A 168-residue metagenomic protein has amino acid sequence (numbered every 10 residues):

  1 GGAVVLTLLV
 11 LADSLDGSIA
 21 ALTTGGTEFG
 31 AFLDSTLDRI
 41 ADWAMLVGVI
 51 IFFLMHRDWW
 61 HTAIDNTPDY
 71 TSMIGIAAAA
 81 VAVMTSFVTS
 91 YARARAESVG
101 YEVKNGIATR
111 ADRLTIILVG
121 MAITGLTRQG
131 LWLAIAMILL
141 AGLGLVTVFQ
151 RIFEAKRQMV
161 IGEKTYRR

Functional and structural regions predicted by a protein language model:
G1-T7, A44-R168: Hydrophobic alpha-helical transmembrane segments
V4-A12, D16-S18: Alpha-helical membrane segments and adjacent membrane-interface helices in multi-pass membrane proteins
D13, D34, T147: Conserved G/P- and acidic residue-centered "switch" motifs that form tight phosphate/ATP-binding loops in soluble
D13, G30-A31, G75-A79: Short, flexible active-site loops
D16, A20-A41, E102-A108, Y166-R168: Juxtamembrane helix-capping/reentrant segments at transmembrane boundaries
